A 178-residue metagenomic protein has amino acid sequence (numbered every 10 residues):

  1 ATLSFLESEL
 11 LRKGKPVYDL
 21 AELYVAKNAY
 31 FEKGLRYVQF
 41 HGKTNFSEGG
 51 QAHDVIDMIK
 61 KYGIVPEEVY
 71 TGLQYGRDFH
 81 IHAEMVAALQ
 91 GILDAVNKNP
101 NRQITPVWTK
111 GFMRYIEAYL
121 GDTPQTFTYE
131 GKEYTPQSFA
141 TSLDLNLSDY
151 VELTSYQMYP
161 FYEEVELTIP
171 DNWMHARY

Functional and structural regions predicted by a protein language model:
T2-Y178: Catalytic-core signature of thiol
